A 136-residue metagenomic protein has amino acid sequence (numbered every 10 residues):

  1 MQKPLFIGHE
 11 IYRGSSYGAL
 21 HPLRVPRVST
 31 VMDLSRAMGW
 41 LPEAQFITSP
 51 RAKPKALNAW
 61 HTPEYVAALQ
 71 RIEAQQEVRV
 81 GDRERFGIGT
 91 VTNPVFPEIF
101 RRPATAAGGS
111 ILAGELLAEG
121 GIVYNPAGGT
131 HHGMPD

Functional and structural regions predicted by a protein language model:
M1-D136: HDAC/HDAC-like amidohydrolase catalytic core signature
